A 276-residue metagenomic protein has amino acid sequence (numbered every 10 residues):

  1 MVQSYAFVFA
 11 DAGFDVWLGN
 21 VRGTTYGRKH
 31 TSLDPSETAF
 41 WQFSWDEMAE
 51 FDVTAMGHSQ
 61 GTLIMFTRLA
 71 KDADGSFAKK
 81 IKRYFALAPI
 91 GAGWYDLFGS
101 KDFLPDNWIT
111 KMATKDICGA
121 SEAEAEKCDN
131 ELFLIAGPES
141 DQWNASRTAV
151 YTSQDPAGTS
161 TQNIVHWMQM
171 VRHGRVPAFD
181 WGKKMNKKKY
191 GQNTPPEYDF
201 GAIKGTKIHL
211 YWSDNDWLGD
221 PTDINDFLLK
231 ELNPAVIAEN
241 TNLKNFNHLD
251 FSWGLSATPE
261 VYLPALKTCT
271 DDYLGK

Functional and structural regions predicted by a protein language model:
M1-L33: Short, surface-exposed "cap/lid" segments of acyl-processing enzymes
G27-E47, M65-R68, K244: Catalytic cores of eukaryotic secretory-pathway lumenal/extracellular enzymes that build and remodel glycoconjugates
F40-I64, Y84: Alpha/beta-hydrolase fold nucleophile elbow
L63-Y190: Alpha/beta-hydrolase-fold enzymes
Q192-G205: The feature captures the conserved acid-bearing segment of alpha/beta-hydrolase catalytic domains
I203-K204, H209-W212, D216: Short beta-strand/loop motif that positions the catalytic acidic residue of the alpha/beta-hydrolase fold
W217-D223: Conserved alpha/beta-hydrolase "acid-adjacent" motif
V236-K276: Catalytic active-site module of serine/aspartate enzymes centered on a nucleophile-bearing elbow/loop
